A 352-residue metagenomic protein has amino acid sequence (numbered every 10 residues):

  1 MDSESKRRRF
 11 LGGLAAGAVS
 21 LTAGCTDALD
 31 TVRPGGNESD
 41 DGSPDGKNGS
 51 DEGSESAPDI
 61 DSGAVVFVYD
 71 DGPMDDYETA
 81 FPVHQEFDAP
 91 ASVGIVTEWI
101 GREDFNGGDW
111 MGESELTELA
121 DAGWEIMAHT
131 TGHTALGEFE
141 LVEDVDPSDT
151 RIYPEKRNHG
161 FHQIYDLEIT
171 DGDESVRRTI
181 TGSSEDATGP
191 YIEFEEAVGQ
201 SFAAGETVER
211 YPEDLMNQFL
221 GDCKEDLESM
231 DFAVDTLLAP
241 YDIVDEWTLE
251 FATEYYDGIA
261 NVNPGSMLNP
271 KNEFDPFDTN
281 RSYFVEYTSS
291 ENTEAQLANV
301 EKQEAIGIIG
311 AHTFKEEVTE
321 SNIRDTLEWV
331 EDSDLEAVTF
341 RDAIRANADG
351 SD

Functional and structural regions predicted by a protein language model:
M1-T22: N-terminal secretory signal peptides and thylakoid transit peptides that target proteins across membranes
T22-P44: Sec-dependent signal peptide cleavage junction
E52-N158, E174-V176, F219, K224 (+4 more regions): Active-site beta->alpha N-cap acidic-glycine motif
D71, D75, S290-R341: Catalytic grooves of carbohydrate-active enzymes
F81-D88, G107-A128, A252-E254, M267-E273 (+2 more regions): Acidic (Asp/Glu)-rich catalytic clusters
I95-T97, T134, I243-T293, V338-I344: His/Asp/Glu-enriched short active-site or ligand-binding loop at hydrolase and phosphoryl-transfer sites
N158-A187: Ser/Thr/Gly-rich low-complexity blocks that favor extended beta-strand/coil architectures
G182-L215: Small/polar beta-strand repeat architecture
